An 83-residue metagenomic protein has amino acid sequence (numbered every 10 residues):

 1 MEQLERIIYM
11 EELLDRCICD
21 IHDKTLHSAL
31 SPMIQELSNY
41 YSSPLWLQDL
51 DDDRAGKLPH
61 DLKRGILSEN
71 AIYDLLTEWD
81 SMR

Functional and structural regions predicted by a protein language model:
M1-E2, D23, H27: Short, structured coil/loop segments at alpha-helix boundaries
M1-L14: Short, charge-rich amphipathic alpha-helices with coiled-coil/heptad character
Y9-E12, C19-T25, P32-R83: Long, low-complexity or tandemly repetitive, helically biased scaffold regions used for multimeric assembly/adhesion
